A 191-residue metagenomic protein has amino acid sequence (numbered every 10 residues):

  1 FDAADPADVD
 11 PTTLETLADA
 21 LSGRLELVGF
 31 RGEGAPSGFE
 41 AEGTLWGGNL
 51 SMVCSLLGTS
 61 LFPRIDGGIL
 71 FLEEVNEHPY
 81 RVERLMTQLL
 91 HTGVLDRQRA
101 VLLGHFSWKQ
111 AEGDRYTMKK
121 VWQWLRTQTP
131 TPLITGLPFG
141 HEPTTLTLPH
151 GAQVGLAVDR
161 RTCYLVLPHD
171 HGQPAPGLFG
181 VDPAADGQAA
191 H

Functional and structural regions predicted by a protein language model:
F1-M52: Conserved anion/nucleotide-ligand pocket segment
D8-T12, T16, T44-M52, E77-R84 (+4 more regions): Conserved active-site and cofactor/substrate-binding residues in soluble primary-metabolism enzymes
A18-F30, S55-G58, F62, T87 (+2 more regions): Generic secondary-structure signature for well-ordered alpha-helical cores
F39-A41, L45-G48, L56, P63-G67 (+1 more regions): Short gly/pro-enriched beta-turn/loop segments at secondary-structure junctions
L61-T117: Internal helical hairpin/lid segments
H105, K109-G180, H191: ATP/nucleoside-binding phosphotransfer catalytic cores, i.e., glycine-rich phosphate-binding loops
A184-A185, A189-A190: Short linear motifs in low-complexity or flexible loops
